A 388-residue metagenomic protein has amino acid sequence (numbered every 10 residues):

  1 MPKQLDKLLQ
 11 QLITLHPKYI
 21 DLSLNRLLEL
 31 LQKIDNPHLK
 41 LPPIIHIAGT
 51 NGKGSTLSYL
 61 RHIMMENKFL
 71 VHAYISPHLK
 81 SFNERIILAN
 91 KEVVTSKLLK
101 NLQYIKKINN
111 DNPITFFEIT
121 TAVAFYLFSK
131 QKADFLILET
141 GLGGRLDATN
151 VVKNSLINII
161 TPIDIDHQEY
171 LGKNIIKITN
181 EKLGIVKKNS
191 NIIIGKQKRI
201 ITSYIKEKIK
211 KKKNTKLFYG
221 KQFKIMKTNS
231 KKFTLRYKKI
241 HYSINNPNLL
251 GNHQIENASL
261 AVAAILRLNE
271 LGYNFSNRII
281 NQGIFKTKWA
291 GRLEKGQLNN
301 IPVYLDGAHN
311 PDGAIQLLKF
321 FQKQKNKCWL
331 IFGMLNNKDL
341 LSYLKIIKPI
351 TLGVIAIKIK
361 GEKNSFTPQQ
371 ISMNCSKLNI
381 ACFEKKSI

Functional and structural regions predicted by a protein language model:
M1-I20: Charged, amphipathic alpha-helical linker segments immediately N-terminal to NTP-binding catalytic cores
K18, L24, L28-Q32, P37-P42 (+3 more regions): ATP-dependent carboxylate-amine ligase catalytic core
L41-P43, K130, F135-T140, L146-I159 (+3 more regions): Nucleotide phosphate-binding/pyrophosphate-handling subdomain across enzymes that bind or process nucleotide phosphates
I45-I47: Hydrophobic anchor at the beta1->P-loop junction of P-loop NTPases
S55-L60: Hydrophobic positions on the alpha1 helix immediately C-terminal to the Walker A/P-loop
Y74, N191-K196, I331-G333, L352-K360: Short internal beta-strands
R145-L146, V152-K212, L340-S342: Conserved catalytic-core segment of NTP-binding enzymes
Q197-L217, N229-K232, P302-L305, P311 (+1 more regions): C-terminal helical cap/extension that packs against the catalytic core of soluble nucleotide-cofactor enzymes
